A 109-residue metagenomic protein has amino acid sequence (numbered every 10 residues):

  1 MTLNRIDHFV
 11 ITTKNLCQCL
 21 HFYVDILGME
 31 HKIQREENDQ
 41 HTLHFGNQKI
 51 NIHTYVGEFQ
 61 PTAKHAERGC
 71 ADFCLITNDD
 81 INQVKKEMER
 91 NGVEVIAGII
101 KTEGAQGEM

Functional and structural regions predicted by a protein language model:
M1, H41-T42, T62-H65: Short secondary-structure boundary/capping segments
M1-C17, A71-F73: N-terminal beta-strand motif that seeds the catalytic metal site of vicinal oxygen chelate
T2, K85-M109: Vicinal oxygen chelate
D7, L27, D39, Q48 (+2 more regions): A generic structural signal for short beta-strands and their flanking turns/coil linkers
I11-V56: Core segments of cupin and vicinal oxygen chelate
Q18, D80-K85: Short, conserved charged micro-motifs
H44, H65-E67, E108: A generic structural micro-feature
P61-I76: Helix-adjacent hinge/juxtasegments
